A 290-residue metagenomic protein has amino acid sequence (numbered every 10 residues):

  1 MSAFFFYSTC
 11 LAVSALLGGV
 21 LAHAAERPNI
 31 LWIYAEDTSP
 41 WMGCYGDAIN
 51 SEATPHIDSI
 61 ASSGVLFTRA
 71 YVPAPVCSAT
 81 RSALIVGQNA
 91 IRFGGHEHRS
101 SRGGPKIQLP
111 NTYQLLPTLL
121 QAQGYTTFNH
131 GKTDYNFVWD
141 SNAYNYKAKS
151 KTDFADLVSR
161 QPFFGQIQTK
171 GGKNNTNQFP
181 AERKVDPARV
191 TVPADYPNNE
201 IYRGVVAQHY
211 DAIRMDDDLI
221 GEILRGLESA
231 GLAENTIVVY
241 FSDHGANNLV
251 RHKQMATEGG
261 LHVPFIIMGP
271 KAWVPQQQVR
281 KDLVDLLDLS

Functional and structural regions predicted by a protein language model:
M1-F6: Positively charged n-region of N-terminal signal peptides that target proteins for export
Y7-G19: Bacterial N-terminal signal peptides
H23-S290: Formylglycine-dependent sulfatase
